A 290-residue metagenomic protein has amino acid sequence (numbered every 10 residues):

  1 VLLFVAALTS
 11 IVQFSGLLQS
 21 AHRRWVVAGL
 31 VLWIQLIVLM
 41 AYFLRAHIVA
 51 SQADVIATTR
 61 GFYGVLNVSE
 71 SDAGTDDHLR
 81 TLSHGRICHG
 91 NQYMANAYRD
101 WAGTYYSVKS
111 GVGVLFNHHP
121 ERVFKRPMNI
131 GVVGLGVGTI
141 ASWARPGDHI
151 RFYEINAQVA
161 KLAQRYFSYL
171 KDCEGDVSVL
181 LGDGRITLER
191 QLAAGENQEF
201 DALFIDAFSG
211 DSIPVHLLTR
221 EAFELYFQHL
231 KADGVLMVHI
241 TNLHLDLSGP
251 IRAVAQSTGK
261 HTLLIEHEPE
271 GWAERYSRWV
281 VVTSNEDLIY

Functional and structural regions predicted by a protein language model:
V1-Y290: Alpha-helical transmembrane segments of multi-pass membrane proteins
